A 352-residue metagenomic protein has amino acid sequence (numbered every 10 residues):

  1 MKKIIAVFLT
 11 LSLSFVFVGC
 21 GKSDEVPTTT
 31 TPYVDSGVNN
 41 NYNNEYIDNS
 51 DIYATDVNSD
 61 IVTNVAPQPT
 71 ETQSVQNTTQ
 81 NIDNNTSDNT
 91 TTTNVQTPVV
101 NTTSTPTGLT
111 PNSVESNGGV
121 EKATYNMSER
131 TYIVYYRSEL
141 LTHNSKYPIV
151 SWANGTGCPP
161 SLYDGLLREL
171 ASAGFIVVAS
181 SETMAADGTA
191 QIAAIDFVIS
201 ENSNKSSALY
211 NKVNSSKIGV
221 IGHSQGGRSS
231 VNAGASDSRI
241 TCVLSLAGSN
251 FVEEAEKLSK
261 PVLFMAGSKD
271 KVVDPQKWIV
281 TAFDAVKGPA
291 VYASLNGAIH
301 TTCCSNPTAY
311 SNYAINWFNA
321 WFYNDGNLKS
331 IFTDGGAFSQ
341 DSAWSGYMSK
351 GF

Functional and structural regions predicted by a protein language model:
V16-G19: C-terminal motif of bacterial Sec signal peptides marking the signal peptidase cleavage site
T102-S145: N-terminal cap/lid segment of alpha/beta-hydrolase-fold proteins
L140-K146, T189-R228: Gly/Ser-rich "nucleophile elbow"/oxyanion-hole loop immediately N-terminal to the catalytic nucleophile in hydrolases
N144-G155: Short beta-strand element of the alpha/beta-hydrolase
S161-A179: Short amphipathic alpha-helix adjacent to the substrate-entry channel of hydrolases
L258, F264-A266: Short beta-strand/loop motif that positions the catalytic acidic residue of the alpha/beta-hydrolase fold
V273-F283: Short alpha-helix in the alpha/beta-hydrolase fold that links the catalytic acid
N296-G297, S305-F352: Alpha/beta-hydrolase-fold serine-hydrolase catalytic core, especially in secreted/extracellular enzymes
